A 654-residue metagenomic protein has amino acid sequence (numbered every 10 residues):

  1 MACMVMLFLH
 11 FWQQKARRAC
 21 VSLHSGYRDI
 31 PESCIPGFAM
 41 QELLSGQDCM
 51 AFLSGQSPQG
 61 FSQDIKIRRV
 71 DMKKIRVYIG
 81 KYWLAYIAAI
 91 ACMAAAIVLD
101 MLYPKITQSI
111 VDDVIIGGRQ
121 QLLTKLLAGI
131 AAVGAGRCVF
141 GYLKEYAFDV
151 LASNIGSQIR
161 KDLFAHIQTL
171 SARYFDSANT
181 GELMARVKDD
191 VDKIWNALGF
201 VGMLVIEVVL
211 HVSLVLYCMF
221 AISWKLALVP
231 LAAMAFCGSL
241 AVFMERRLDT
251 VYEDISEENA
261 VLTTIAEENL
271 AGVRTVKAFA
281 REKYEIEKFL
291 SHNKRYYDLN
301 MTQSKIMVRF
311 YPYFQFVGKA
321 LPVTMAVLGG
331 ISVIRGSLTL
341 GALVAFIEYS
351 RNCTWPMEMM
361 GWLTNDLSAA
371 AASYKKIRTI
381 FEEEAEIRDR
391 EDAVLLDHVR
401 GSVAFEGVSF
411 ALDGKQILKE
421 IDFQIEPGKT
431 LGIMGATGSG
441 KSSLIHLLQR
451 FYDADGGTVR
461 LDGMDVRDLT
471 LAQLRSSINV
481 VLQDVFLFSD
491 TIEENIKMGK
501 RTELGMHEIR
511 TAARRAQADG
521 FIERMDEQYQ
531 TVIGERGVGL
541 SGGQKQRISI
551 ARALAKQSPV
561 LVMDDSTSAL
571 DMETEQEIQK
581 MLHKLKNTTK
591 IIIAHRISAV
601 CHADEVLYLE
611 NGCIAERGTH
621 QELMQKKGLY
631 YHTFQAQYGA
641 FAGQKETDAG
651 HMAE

Functional and structural regions predicted by a protein language model:
M1-R18, L23-D100, T107, I115-L127 (+17 more regions): Membrane-integrated ABC transporters
Q63-K66, D389, L396-E654: ABC-type nucleotide-binding domain
K81, A85-V98, L102, A128 (+3 more regions): Transmembrane helices of ABC transporter permease
A96, D100-P104, A132-A152, A233-L248 (+7 more regions): Alpha-helical transmembrane segments
I116-G117, S153, K161-A185, D189-V191 (+6 more regions): Short intracellular "coupling" helices and adjacent cytoplasmic loop segments at the cytosolic face of multi-pass
R119, C218-A232, T302-K375, I380-F381: Helix-loop-helix
A172-R173, D189-L198, G202, I206 (+8 more regions): An intracellular "coupling" helix at the cytosolic face of ABC transporter transmembrane type-1 domains
